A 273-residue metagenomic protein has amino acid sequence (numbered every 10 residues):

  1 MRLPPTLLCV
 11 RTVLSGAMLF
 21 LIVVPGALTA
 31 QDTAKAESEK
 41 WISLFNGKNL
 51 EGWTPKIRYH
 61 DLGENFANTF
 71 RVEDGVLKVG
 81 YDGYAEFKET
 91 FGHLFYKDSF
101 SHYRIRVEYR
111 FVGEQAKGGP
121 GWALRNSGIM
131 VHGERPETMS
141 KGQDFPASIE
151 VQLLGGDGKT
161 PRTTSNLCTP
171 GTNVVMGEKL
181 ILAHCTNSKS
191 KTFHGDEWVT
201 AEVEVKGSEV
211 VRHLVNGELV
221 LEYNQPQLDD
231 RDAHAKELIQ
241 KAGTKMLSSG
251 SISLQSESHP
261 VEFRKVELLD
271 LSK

Functional and structural regions predicted by a protein language model:
M1-R2, I22, G158, L167: Compositionally biased, intrinsically disordered/low-complexity regions enriched for serine, proline and threonine
M1-V10: N-terminal secretory signal peptides that target proteins for export/translocation
R11-G26: Bacterial N-terminal signal peptides
L28-K273: Carbohydrate-interacting regions of secretory-pathway proteins
